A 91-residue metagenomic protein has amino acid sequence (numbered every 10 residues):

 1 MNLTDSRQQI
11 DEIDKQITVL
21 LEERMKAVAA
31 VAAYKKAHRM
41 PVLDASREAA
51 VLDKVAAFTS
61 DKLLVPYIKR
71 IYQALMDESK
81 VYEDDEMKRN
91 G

Functional and structural regions predicted by a protein language model:
M1-G91: Domain-level signature for soluble enzymes in the chorismate/prephenate branch of the shikimate pathway
